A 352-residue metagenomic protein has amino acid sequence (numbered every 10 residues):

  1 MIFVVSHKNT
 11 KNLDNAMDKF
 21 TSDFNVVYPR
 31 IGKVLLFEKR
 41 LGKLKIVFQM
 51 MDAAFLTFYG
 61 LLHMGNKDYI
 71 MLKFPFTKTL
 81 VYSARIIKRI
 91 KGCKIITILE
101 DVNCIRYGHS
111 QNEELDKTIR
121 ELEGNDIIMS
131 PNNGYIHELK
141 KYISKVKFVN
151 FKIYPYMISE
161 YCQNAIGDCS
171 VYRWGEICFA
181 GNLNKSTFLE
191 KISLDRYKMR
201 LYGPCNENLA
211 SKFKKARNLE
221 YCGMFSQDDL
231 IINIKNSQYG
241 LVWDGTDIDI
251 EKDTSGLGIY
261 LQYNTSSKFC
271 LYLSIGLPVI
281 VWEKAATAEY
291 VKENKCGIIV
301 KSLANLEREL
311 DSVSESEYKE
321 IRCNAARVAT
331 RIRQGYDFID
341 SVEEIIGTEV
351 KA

Functional and structural regions predicted by a protein language model:
M1-K39, G65, S193-R200: N-terminal subdomain of nucleotide-sugar transferases
Q49, Y59-L80: Short N-terminal targeting/anchoring amphipathic segment
F58-G65, I86-R89, Q111-I128: Membrane-proximal helix-turn-helix segments that form the acceptor-binding/catalytic region of lipid-linked
Y69-M71, I87-I105: Active-site proximal beta-strand in glycosyltransferases
Y107-G108, E123-F148: A short, active-site helix/loop in glycosyltransferases that binds the activated sugar's phosphate group
K152, K301-D311, E315-A352: A charged, aromatic-enriched C-terminal amphipathic alpha-helix characteristic of glycosyltransferases across folds
M157-N236: Conserved catalytic-core segment of nucleotide-activated headgroup transferases in glycan assembly
D228-I275, V281-E289: Nucleotide-sugar-dependent
